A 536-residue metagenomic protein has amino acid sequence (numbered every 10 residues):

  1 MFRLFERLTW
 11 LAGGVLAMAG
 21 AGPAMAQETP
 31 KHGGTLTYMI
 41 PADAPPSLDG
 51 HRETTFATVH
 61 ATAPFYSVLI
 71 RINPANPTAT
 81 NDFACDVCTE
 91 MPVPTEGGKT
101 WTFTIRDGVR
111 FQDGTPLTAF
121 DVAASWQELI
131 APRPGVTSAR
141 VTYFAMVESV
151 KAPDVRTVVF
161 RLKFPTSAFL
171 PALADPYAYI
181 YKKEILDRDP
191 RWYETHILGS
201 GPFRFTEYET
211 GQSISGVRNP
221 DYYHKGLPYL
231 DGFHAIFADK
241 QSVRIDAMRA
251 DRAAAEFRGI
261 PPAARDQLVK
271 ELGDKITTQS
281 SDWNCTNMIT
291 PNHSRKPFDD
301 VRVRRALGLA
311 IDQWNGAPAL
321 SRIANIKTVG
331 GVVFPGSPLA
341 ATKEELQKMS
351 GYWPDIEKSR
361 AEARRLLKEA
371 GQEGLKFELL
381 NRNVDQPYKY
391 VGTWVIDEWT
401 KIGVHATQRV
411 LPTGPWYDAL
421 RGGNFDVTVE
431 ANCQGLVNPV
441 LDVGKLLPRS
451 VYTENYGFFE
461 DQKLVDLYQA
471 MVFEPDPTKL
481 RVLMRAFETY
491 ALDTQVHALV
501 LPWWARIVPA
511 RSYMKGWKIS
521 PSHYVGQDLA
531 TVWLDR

Functional and structural regions predicted by a protein language model:
Q27, K31, T104, L117 (+2 more regions): Surface-exposed binding/hinge segments that line and control ligand-binding clefts or catalytic entry sites
T37, T118-S125, V155-R161, G201-P202 (+7 more regions): Alpha-helical secondary-structure segments
M39-E96, Q127, H196-G199: N-terminal lobe/hinge region of extracytoplasmic solute-binding protein
T55-F56, H60-P64, L198, E209 (+6 more regions): Detector for C-terminal structural segments
I70-T78, P171-P228, G232, S242 (+2 more regions): Gly/Pro-rich hinge or "lid" segments in bacterial periplasmic/extracellular proteins
E90-V136, P153, V159, R244-A247 (+2 more regions): Aromatic- and charge-enriched surface segment that lines or borders ligand/interaction sites
G114-P116, D121, S242-A253, E271 (+3 more regions): Short helices/loops that flank or line small-molecule/ion binding pockets
L129, S149-K151, T206-V217, H234-R295 (+3 more regions): Extracellular/periplasmic solute-recognition and catalytic clefts
